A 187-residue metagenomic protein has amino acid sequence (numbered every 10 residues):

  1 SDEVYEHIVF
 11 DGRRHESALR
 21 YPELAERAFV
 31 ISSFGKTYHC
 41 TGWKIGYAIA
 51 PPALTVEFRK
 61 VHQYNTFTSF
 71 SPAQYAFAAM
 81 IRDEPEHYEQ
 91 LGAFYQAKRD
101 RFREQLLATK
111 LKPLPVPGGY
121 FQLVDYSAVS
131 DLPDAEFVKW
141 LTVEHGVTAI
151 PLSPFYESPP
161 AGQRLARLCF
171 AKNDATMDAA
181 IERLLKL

Functional and structural regions predicted by a protein language model:
S1-L187: PLP-dependent class I/II
